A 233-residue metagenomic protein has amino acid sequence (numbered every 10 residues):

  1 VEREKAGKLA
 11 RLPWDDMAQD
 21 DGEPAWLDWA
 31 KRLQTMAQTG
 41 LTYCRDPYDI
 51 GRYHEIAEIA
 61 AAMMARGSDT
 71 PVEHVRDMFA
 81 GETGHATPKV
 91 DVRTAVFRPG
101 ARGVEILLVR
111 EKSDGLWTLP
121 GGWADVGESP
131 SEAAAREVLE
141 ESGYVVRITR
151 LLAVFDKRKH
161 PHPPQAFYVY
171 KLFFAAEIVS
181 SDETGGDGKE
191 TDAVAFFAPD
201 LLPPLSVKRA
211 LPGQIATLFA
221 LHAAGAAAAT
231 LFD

Functional and structural regions predicted by a protein language model:
V1-D16: N-terminal amphipathic/basic-hydrophobic helices that include classical n-h-c signal peptides and signal-anchor
L12-E55, I59, L116, G188-D233: Nudix hydrolase/Nudix homology domain
T39-Y43, G81, K157: General structural signal for alpha-helix termini and helix-helix connectors
P47-I50, H54-R93: Acidic, metal-coordinating catalytic segment for phosphate/diphosphate chemistry, firing primarily on the Nudix
V75-F79, V154, E190: Short linear capping/connector segments at secondary-structure termini
R76-T118, V146, R150: N-terminal strand-loop-strand
R102-E140: Conserved Nudix-box catalytic region and its N-terminal flanking loop in Nudix hydrolases and closely related
A124-I148, F155-Q214, L218, H222-D233: Unchanged
